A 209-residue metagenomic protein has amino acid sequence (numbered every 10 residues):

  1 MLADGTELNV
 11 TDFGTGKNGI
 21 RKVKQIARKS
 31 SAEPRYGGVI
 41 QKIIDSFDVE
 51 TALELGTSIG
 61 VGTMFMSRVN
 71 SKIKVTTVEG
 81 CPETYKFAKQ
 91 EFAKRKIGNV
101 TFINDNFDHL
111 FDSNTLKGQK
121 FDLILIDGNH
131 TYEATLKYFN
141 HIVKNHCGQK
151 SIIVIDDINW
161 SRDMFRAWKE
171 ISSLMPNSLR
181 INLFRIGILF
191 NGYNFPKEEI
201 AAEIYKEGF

Functional and structural regions predicted by a protein language model:
M1-L123, N129-I152, N159-F209: A short alpha-helical cap/connector motif
